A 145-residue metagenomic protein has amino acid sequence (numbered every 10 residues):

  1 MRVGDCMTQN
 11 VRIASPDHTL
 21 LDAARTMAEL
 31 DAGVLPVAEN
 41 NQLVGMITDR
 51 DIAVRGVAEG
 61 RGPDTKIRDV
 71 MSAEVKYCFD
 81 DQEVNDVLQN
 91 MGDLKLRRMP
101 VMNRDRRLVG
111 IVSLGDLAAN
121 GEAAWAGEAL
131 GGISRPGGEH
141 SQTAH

Functional and structural regions predicted by a protein language model:
M1-N10, T48-L94, I111-H145: Tandem CBS (Bateman) regulatory domains
M1-V3, D17-T19, L30-V34, R50-A53: Short acidic/polar alpha-helix capping motifs at helix-coil junctions
C6, D22-T26, E39-N40, V57-R61: Short hydrophobic/aromatic-rich motifs at helix boundaries and adjacent loops
Q9, I13, Q42-L43, Y77 (+1 more regions): Short, flexible active-site loop motifs that bind/organize anionic cofactors or intermediates
I13-D31, A38, C78-K95, M102-N103 (+1 more regions): The conserved cystathionine-beta-synthase
M27-L30, L35-D51, M91, M99-L117: A glycine-centered beta-loop-beta connector
